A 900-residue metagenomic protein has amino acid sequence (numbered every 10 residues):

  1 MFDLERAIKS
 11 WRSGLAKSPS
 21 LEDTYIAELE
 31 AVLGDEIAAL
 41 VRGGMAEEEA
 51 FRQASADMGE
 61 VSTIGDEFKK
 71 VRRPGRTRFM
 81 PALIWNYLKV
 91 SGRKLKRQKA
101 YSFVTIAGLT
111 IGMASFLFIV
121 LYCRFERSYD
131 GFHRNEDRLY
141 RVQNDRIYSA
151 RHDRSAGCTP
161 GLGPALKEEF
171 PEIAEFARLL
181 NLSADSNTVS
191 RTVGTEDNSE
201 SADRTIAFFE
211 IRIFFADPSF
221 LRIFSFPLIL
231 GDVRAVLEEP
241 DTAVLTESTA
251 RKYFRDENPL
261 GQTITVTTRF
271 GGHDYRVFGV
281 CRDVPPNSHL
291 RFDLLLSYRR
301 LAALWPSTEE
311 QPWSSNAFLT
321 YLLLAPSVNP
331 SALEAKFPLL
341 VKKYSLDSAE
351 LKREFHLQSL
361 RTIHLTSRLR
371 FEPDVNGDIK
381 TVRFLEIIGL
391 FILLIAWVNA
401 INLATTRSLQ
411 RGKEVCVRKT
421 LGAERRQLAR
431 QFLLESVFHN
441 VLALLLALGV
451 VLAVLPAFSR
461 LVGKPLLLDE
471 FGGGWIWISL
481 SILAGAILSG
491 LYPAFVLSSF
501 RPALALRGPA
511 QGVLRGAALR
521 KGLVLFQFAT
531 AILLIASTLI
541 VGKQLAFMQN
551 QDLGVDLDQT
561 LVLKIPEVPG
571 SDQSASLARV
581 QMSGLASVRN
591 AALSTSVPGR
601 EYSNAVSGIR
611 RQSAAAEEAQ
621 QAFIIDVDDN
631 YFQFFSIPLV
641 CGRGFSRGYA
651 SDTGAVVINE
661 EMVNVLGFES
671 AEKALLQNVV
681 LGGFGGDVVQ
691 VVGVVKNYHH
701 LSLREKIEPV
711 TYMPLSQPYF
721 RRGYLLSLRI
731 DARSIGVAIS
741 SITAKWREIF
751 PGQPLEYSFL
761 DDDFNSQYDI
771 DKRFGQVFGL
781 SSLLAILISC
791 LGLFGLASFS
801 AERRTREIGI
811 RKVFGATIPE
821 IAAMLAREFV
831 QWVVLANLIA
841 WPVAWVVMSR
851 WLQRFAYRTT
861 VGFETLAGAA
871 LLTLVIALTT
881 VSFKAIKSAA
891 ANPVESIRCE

Functional and structural regions predicted by a protein language model:
M1-R97, P893-C899: Negatively charged linear elements and acidic catalytic determinants
T63-Y101, H133, P338-F391, L409-G412 (+8 more regions): Membrane-helix entry/capping segments
G75-V104, F371-V375, A404-V441, L452-D572 (+2 more regions): Alpha-helical transmembrane segments of integral membrane proteins
P81, R97-Y122, G377-K413, L519-Q544 (+3 more regions): Hydrophobic alpha-helical transmembrane segments of multi-pass inner-membrane transport and secretion
I119-N187, A207, W313-Y321, E334-K336 (+4 more regions): Membrane-proximal extracellular/periplasmic loop immediately following the first transmembrane helix
N198-D203, F214-D232, D241-K380, L577-I770: Mid-to-C-terminal secondary-structure elements that act as membrane-proximal/extracytoplasmic interface segments
V417-L455, A785, R806-S849, G868 (+1 more regions): Transmembrane alpha-helical interface segments in multi-pass membrane proteins
W475-P493, I532, L784, C790 (+1 more regions): Hydrophobic alpha-helical transmembrane segments of polytopic membrane proteins
